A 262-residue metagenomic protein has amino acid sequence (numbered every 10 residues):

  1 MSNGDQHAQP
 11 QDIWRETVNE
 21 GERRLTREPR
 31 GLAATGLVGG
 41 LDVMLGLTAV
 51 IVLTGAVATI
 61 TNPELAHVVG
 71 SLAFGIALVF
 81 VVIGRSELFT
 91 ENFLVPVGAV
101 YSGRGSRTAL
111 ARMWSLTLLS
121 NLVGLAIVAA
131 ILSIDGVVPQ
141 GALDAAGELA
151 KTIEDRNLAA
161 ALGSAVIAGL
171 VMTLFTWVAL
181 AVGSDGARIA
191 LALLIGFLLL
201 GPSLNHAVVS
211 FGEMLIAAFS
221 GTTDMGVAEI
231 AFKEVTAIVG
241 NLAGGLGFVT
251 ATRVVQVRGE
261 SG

Functional and structural regions predicted by a protein language model:
M1-G262: Alpha-helical transmembrane segments and their helix-helix packing motifs
